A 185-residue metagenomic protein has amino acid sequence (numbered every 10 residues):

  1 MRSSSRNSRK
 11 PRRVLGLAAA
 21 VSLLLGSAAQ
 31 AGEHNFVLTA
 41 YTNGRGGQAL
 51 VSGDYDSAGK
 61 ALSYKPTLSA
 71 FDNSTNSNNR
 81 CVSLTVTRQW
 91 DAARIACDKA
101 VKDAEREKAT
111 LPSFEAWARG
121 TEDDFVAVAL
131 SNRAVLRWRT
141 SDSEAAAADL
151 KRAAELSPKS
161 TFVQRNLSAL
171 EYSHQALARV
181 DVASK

Functional and structural regions predicted by a protein language model:
E33, Y64-N73, D103-D123: Flexible helix-coil transition and linker loops at the boundaries of alpha-helical arrays
N35-F36, L136, A147-K185: Terminal, low-structured helical/coil segments at or just beyond the last alpha-helical repeat
V37-L68: Alpha-helical segment of the N-proximal tetratricopeptide repeat
